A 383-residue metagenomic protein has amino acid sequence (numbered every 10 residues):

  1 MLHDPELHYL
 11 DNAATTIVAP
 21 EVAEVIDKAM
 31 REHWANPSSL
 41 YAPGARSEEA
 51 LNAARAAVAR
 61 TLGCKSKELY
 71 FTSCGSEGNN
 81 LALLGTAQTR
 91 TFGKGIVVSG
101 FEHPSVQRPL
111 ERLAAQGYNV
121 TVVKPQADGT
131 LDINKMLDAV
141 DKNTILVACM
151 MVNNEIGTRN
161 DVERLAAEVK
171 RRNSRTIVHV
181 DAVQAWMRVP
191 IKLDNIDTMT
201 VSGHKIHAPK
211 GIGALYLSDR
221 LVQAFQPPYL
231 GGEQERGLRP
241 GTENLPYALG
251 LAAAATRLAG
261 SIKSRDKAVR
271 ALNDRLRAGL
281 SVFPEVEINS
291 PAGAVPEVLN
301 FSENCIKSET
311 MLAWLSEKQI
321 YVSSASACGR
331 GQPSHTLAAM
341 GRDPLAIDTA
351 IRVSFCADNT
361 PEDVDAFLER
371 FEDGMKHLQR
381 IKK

Functional and structural regions predicted by a protein language model:
M1-K383: Pyridoxal 5′-phosphate
